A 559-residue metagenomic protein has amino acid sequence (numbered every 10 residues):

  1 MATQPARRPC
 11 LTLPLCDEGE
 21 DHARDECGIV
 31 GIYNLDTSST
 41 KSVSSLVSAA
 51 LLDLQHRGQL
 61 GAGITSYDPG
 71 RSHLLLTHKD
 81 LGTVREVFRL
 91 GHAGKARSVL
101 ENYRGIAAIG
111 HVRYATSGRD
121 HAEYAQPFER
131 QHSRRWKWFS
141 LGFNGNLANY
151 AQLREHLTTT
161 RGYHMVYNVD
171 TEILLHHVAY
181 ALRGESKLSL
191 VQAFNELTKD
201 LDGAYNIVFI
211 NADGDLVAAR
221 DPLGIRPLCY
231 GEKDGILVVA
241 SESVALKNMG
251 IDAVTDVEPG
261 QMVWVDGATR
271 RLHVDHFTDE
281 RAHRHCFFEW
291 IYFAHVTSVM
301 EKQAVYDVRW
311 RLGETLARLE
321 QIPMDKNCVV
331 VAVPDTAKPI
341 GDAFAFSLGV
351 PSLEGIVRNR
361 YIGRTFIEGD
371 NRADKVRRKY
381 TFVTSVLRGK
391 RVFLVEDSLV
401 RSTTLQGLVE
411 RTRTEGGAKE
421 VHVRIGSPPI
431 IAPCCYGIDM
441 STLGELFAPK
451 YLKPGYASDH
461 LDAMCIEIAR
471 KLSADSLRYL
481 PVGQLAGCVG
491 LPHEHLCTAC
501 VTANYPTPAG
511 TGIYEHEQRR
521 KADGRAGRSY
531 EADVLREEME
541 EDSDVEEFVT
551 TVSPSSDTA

Functional and structural regions predicted by a protein language model:
A2-E258, W264-C328, V333, A457: Conserved short alpha-helical segments that host acidic/polar catalytic motifs at enzyme active sites
T116-G118, N149, L216, I225-R226 (+7 more regions): Flexible loop/turn segments at secondary-structure boundaries
Y163, G184, Q321-K326, F346-L353 (+2 more regions): Secondary-structure transition/capping motifs at alpha-helix termini and the adjoining loop/turn into the next element
E172-H177, S352-G363, K471-V489: A conserved beta-strand->alpha-helix junction
E196, I207, V244-A245, D252-A253 (+5 more regions): Phosphate/diphosphate-binding loops
T198, D213-D215, R220, G250-V254 (+1 more regions): PRPP-dependent phosphoribosyltransferase catalytic core
F209, R220, S241-S243, G267 (+8 more regions): Active-site proximal loops enriched in glycine and acidic residues that flank catalytic Cys/His/Asp and coordinate
F346-V392, S402-Q406, I431-L443: Short, glycine/charge-rich flexible loops or terminal/linker lids adjacent to PRPP-binding catalytic cores
